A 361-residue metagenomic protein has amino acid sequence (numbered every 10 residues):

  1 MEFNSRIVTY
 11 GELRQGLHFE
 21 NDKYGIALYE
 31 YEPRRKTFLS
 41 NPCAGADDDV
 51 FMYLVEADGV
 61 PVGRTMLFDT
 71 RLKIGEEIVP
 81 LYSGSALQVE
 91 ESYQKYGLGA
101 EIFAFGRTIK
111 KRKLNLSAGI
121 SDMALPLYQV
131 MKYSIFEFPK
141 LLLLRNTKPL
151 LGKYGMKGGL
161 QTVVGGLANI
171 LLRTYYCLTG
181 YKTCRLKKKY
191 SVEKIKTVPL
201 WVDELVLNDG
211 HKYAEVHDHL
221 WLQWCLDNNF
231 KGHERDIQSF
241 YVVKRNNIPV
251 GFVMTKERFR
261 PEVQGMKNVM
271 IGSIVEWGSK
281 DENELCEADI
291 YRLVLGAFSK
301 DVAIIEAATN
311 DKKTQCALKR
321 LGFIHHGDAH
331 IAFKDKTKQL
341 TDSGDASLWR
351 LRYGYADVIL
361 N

Functional and structural regions predicted by a protein language model:
F3-L87, S191-W277: A conserved beta-strand-loop-helix scaffold within acyl/acetyltransferase catalytic domains
P33-F38, G106, L116-L125: Short, glycine/charge-rich beta-strand/loop segments that flank catalytic centers and engage negatively charged groups
D58, V62, K110-K113, D301: Short glycine/proline-enriched coil/turn segments at helix->beta-strand junctions
T65, S85-Q88, G99-R107, L125-Q129: Short, well-ordered alpha-helical packing segments
V89, Q94-I109, N283-G296: Conserved acetyl-CoA-binding loop-helix of GNAT-fold acetyltransferases
K113-R173, D227-F230, S239, M254-N283 (+1 more regions): Active-site/acyl-donor-binding loops of N-acyltransferases
K157-D203: Extended, charge-rich helix/loop segments that form flexible, surface "patches" used to engage negatively charged
